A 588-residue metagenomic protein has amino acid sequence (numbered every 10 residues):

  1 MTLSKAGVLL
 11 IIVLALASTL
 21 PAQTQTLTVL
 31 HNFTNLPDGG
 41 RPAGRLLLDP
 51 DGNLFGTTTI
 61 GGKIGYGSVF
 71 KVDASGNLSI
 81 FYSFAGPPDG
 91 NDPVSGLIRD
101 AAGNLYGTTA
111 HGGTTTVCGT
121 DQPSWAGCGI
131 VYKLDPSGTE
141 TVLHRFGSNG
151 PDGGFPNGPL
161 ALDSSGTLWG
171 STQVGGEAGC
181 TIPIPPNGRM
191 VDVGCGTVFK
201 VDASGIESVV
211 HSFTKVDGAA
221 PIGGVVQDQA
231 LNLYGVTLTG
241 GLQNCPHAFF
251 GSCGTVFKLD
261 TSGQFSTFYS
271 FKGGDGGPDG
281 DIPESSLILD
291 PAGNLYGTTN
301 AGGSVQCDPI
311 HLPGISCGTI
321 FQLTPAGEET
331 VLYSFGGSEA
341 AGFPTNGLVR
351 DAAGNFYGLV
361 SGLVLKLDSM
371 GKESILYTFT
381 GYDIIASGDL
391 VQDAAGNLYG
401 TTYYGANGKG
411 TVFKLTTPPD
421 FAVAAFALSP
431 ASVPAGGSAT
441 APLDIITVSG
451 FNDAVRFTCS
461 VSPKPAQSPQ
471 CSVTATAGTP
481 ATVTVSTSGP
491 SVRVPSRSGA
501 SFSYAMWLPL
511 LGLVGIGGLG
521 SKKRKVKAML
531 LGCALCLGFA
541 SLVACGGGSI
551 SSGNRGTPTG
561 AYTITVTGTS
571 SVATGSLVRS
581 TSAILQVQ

Functional and structural regions predicted by a protein language model:
T2-V423, A435: Extracellular beta-propeller repeat domains
P418-Q588: Long beta-sheet-rich domains in secretory-pathway and surface-associated proteins
